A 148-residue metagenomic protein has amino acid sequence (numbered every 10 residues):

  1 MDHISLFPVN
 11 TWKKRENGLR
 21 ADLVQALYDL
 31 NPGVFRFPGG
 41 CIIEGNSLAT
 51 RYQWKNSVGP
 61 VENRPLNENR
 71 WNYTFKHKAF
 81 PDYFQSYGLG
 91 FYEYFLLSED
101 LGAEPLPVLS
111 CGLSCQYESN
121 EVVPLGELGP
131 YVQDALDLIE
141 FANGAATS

Functional and structural regions predicted by a protein language model:
M1-S148: Non-catalytic accessory regions flanking glycosidase/transglycosidase catalytic cores in CAZymes
